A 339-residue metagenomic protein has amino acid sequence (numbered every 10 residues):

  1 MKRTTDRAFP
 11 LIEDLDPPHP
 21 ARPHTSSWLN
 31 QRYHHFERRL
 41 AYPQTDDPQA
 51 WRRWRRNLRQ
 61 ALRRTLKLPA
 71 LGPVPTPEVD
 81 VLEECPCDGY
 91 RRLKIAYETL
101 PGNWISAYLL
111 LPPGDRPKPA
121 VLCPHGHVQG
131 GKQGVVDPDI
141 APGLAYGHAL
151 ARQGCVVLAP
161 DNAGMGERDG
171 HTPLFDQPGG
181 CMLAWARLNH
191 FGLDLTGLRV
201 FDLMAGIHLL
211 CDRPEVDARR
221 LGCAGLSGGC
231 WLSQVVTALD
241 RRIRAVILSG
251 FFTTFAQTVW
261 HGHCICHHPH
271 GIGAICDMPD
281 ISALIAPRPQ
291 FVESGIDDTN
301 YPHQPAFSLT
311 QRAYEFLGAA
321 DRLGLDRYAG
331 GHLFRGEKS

Functional and structural regions predicted by a protein language model:
M1-R64, L68: N-terminal pre-domain segments of enzymes
R64, L68-R116: N-terminal cap/lid segment of alpha/beta-hydrolase-fold proteins
T99-P101, C123-Q129, G295: Glycine-rich His-Gly loop
R116-P117, V121-M204, H208-D212, Q257-H261: Cap/lid segment of the alpha/beta-hydrolase catalytic domain
K118-P119, Q153-V156, A218-R220, R241-A245 (+2 more regions): Loop/turn elements at helix/coil->beta-strand transitions in domains of secreted/extracellular proteins
L198-A274: Primarily recognizes the serine-hydrolase "nucleophile elbow" in alpha/beta-hydrolase and SGNH/GDSL folds
A245, Q257-G318: The feature captures the conserved acid-bearing segment of alpha/beta-hydrolase catalytic domains
F316-S339: C-terminal catalytic histidine-bearing segment of alpha/beta-hydrolase fold enzymes
